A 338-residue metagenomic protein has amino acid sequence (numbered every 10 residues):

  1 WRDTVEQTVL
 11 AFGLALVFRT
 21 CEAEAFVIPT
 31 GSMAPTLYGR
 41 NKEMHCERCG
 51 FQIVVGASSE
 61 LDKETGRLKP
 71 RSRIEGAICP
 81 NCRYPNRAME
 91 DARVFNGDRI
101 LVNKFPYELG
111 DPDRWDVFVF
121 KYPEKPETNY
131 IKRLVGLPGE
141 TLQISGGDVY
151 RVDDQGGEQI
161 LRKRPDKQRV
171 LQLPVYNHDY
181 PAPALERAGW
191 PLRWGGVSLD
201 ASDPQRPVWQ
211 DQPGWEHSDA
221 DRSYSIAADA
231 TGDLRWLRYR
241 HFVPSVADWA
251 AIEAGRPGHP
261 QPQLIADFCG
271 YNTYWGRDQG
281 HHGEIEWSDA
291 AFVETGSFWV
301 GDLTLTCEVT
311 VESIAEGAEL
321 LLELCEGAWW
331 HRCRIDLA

Functional and structural regions predicted by a protein language model:
W1-A338: Extended hydrophobic leader/signal-anchor segments used for secretion and membrane insertion
